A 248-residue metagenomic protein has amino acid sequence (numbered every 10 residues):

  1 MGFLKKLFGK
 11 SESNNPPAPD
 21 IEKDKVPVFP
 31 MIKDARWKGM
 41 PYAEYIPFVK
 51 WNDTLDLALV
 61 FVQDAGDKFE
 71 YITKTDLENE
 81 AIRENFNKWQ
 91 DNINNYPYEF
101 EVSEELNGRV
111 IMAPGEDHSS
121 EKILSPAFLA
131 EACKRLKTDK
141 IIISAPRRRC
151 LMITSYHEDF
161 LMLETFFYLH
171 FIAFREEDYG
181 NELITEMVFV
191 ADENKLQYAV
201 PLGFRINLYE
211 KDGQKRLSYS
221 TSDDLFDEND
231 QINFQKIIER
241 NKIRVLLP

Functional and structural regions predicted by a protein language model:
M1-S13: Short acidic, low-complexity intrinsically disordered linear motifs used for protein-protein interactions
G2, R109-I111, L151: A broad, low-specificity signal marking well-ordered, structured residues that form hydrophobic/aromatic
E12-E121: Charged, alpha-helical interface segments at or near domain boundaries
S103, I142-P146: Short beta-strand
S120-K134: Short amphipathic alpha-helix segments
A130-E131, D139-I141: Generic recognition of flexible, low-complexity loop/linker segments
K137, A145-R147, G180-L183: A short, structural micro-pattern
M152-P248: C-terminal structured domains
